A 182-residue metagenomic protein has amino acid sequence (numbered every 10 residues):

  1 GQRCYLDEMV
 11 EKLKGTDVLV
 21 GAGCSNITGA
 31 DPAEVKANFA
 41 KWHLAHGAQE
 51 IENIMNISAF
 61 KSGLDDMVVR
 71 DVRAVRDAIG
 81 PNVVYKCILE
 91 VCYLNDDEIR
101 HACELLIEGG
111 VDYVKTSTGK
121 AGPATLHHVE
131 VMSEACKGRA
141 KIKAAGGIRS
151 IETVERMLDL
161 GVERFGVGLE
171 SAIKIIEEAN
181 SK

Functional and structural regions predicted by a protein language model:
R3-N26, G63-K86, E90-V91, E108-G109 (+1 more regions): Alpha-helix-loop-beta-strand connector modules within alpha/beta enzyme cores
D7-E11, A37-A45: Short amphipathic alpha-helices and their capping/turn segments at secondary-structure boundaries
E11-L13, A33-V35, G63-D66, E98 (+3 more regions): Short secondary-structure transition/capping segments
A22-I27, A45-F60, E108-T125, G146-T153 (+1 more regions): Glycine-rich phosphate-binding active-site loops on the catalytic face of alpha/beta enzymes
T28-P32, K61-L64, C92-D96, L169: Active-site glycine- and acidic-residue-rich loops that bind and position anionic ligands or nucleotide-like cofactors
D31-W42, L94-L105, E130-E134, G138 (+2 more regions): Catalytic cores of alpha/beta
V83, I88-D96, R100-C103, K115: Active-site pocket-lining segment
